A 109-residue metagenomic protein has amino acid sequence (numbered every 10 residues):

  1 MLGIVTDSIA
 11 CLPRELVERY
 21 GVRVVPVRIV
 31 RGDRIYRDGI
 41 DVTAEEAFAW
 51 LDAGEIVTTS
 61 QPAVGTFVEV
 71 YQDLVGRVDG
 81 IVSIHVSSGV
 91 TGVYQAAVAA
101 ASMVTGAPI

Functional and structural regions predicted by a protein language model:
L2-T66: N-terminal glycine-rich anion-binding loop in soluble enzyme alpha/beta folds
G3, Q72, G106-A107: Generic alpha-helical hydrophobic packing signal
T6, S83-S87: Short beta-strand segments
W50-G54, V78-S83, S102-I109: Glycine/charged-rich beta-loop-alpha catalytic/anionic-binding loops adjacent to active sites
T66-V70, A96: Well-ordered alpha-helical segments embedded in enzymatic catalytic cores
E69-D79: Glycine-rich phosphate/diphosphate-binding loops that line cofactor/substrate pockets in enzymes
V86-T105: Short Gly/Thr/Asp-enriched flexible loops that form oxyanion-binding sites at enzyme active sites
